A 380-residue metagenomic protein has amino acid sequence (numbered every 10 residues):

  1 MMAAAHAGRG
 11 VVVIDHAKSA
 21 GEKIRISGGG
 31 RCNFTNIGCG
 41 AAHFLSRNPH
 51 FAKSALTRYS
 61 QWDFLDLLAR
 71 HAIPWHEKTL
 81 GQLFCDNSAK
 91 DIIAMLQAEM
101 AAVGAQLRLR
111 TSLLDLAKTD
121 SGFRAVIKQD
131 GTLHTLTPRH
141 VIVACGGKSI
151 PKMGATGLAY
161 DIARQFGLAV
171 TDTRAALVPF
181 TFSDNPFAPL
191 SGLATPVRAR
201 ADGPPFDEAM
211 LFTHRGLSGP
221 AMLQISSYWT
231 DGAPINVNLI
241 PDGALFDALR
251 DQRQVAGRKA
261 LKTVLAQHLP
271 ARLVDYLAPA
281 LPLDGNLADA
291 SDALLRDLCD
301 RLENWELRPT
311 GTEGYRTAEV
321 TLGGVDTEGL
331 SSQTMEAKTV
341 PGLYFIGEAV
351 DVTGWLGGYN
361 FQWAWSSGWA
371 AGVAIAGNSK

Functional and structural regions predicted by a protein language model:
M1-V13, W365-A376: N-terminal Rossmann-like FAD-binding beta1-loop-alpha1 element of flavoenzymes
A5-G29: Glycine-rich FAD pyrophosphate-binding loop
K18-A20, R25-I26, F34-A41, P74 (+2 more regions): An anion/pyrophosphate-binding glycine-rich loop and adjacent beta-alpha core in soluble alpha-beta enzymes
R31-E77: Glycine-rich active-site loop/strand segments that organize a redox cofactor
M100-L114, T173: A conserved beta-strand/loop element that lines the FAD pocket in flavoprotein oxidoreductases
L109, D275-T353: A glycine-rich dinucleotide-binding beta-alpha-beta segment and adjacent secondary-structure elements that constitute
L109-G122, V178: A conserved short coil-to-beta-strand element within the FAD-binding core of flavoproteins
Q129-H140, P205-E208: Core beta-strand elements of the Rossmann-like FAD/NAD(P) dinucleotide-binding domain in flavoenzyme oxidoreductases
